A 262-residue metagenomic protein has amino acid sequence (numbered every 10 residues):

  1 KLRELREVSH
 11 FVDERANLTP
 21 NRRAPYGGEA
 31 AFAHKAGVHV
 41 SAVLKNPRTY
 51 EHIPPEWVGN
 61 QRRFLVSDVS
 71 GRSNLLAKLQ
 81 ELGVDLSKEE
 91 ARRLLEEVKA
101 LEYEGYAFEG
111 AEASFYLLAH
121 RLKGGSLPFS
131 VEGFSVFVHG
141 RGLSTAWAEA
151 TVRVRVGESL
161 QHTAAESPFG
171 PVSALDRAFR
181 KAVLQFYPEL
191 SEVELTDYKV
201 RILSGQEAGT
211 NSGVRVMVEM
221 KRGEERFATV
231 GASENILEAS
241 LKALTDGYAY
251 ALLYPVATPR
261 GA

Functional and structural regions predicted by a protein language model:
K1-E158, E207-G213: A mid-to-C-terminal "edge-of-domain" accessory segment
L82, E89, L184-L195, A251-R260: Glycine-rich phosphate/pyrophosphate-binding loops and their adjacent beta-strand/loop elements at enzyme active sites
G140, V154-E158, I202, V218-E224 (+1 more regions): Beta-strand elements of well-folded, non-transmembrane domains
L160, P168-F169, A178-F179, R215-R222 (+1 more regions): Terminal-proximal interaction/regulatory segments of ATP-powered molecular machines
Q161-T163, G223-G261: Mixed-charge, glycine-accented linear interaction segment located at domain edges/termini
F169-L190: A short, contiguous, amphipathic alpha-helix enriched in charged residues
F186-R222: Generic long, charged, amphipathic alpha-helical segments
